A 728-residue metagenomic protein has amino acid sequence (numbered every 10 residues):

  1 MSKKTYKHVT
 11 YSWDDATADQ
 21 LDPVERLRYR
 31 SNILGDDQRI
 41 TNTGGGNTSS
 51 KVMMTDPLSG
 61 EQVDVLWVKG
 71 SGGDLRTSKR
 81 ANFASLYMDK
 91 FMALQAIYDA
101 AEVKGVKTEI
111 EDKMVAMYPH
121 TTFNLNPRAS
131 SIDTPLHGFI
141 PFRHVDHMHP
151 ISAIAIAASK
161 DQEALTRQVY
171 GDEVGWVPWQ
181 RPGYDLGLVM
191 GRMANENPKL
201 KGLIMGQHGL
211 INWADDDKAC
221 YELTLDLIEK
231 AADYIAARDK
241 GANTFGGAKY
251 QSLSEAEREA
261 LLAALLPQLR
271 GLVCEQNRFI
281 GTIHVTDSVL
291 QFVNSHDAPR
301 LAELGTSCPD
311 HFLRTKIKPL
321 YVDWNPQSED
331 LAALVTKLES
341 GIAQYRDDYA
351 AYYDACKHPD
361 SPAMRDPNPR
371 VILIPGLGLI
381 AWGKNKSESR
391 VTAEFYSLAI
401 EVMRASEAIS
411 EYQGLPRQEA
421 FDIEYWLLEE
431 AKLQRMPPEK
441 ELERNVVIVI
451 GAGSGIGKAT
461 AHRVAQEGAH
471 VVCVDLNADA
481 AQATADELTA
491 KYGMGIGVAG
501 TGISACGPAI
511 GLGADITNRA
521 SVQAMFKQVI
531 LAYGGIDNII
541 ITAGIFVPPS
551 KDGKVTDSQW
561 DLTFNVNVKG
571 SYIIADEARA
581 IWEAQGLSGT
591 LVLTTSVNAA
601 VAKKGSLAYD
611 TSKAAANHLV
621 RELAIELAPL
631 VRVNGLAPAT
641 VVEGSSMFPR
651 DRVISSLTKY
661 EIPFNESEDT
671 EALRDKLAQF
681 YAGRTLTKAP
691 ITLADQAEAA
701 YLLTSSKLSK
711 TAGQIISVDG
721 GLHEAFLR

Functional and structural regions predicted by a protein language model:
M1-V447, A459: Glycine-rich flexible loops
F546-P549, Y701, A712-R728: Short C-terminal tail/terminal secondary-structure segment of NAD(P)H-dependent dehydrogenase/reductase domains
S550-D552, T556-D561, Y681: Substrate-binding pocket helix/loop in short-chain dehydrogenase/reductase
D552-G553, V601-L607, K688: Active-site loop immediately N-terminal to the catalytic Tyr-X3-Lys motif of short-chain dehydrogenase/reductase
T556-Y572, V592, A616, T687: Catalytic Tyr-X3-Lys loop
A575, S612: Active-site helix of classical SDR
S596: Residue(s) in the substrate-gating loop at a strand-loop-helix junction that position the organic substrate next
A628-R632, T711-G713: Short, small/polar-rich loop/turn modules that mediate ligand/substrate recognition or access, typified
